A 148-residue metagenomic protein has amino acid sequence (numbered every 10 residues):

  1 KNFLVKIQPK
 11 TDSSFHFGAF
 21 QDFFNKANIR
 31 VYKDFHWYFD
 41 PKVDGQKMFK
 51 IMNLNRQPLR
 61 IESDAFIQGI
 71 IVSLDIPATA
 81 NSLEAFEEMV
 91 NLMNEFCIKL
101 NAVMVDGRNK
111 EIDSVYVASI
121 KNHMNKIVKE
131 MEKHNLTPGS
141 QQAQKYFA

Functional and structural regions predicted by a protein language model:
K1-S13, D22-F23, A27-A148: Membrane-proximal, solvent-exposed terminal domains/tails of membrane-associated proteins
